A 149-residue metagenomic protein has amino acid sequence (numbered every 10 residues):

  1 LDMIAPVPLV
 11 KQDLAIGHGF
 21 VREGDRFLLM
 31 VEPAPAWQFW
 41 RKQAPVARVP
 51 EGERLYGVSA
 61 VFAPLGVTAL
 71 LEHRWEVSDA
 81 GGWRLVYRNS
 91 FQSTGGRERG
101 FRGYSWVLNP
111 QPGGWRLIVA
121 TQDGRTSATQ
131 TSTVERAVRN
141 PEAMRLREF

Functional and structural regions predicted by a protein language model:
D2-T68: Membrane-interface segments at or immediately adjacent to transmembrane helices that form the boundary between
E53-L55, G95-Y104: Aromatic sugar-binding surface patches on proteins that engage polysaccharides or sugar-phosphate polymers
T68, P112-G114: Extracellular Ig-like/FN3 beta-sandwich strand-entry sites
E72-E76: Beta-strand signatures of extracellular beta-sandwich domains
L85-G96: Solvent-exposed serine/threonine-rich low-complexity stretches and specific carbohydrate-binding patches
Q92-S93, S132-R139: Short beta-strand edge segments in extracellular beta-sheet folds
A120-Q130: Short acidic/polar inter-strand loop motif in beta-rich domains
R136-F149: Low-complexity, Pro/Ser/Thr- and charge-rich linker/hinge segments at domain boundaries
